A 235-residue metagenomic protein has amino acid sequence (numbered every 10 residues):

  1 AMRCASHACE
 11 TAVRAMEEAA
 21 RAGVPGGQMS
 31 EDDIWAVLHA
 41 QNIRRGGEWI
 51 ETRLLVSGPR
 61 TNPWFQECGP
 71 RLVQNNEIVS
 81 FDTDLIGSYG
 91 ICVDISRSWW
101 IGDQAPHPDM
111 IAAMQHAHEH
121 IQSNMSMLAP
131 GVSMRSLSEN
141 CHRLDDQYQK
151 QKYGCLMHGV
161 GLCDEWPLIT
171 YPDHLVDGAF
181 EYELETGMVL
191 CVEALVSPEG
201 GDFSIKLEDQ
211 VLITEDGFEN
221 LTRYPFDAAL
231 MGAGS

Functional and structural regions predicted by a protein language model:
A1-S235: Active-site neighborhoods and metal-handling regions in enzymes and metal-associated proteins
